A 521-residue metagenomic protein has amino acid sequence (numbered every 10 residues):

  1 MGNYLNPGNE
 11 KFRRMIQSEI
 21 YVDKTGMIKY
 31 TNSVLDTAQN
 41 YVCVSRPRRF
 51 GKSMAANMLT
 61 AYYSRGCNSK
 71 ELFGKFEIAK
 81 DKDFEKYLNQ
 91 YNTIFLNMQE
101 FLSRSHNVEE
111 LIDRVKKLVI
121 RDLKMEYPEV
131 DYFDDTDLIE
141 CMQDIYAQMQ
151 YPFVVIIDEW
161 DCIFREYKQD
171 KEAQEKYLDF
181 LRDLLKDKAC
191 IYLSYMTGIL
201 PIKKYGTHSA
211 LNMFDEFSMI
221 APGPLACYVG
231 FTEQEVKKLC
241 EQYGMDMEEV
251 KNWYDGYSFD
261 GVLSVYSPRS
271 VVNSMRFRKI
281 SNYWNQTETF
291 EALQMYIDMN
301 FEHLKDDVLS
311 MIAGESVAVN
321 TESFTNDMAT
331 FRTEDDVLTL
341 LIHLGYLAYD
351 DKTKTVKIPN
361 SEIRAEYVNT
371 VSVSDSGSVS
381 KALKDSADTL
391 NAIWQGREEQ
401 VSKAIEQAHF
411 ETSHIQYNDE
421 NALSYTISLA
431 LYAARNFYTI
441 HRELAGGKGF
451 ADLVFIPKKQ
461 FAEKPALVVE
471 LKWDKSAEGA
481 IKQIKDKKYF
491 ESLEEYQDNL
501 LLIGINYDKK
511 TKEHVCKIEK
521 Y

Functional and structural regions predicted by a protein language model:
M1-N418, A434-F437: Phosphate-binding site recognition
D144-M149, R435-A462: Active-site metal-binding core of divalent-cation-utilizing nuclease and nuclease-like domains
V154, P465-L467, L501: Structural motif
E175-Y177, W473-F490: Mg2+/Mn2+-dependent nuclease catalytic core
I427, A451-F455, K464-W473, K487: Conserved catalytic cores of phosphodiester-cleaving nucleases, focusing on short active-site segments
L431-T439, E495-Q497: Short secondary-structure junctions
S492, D498-Y521: Domain-level recognition of nuclease-like catalytic cores that cleave nucleotide substrates
